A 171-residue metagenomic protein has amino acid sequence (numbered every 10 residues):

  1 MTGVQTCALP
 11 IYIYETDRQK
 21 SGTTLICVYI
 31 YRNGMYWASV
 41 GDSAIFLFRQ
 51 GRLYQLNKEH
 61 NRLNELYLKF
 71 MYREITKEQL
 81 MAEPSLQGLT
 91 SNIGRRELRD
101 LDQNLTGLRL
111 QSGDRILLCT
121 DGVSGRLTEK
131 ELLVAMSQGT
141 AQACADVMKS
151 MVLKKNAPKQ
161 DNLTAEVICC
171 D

Functional and structural regions predicted by a protein language model:
V4-D171: PP2C/PPM-type serine/threonine phosphatase catalytic domain
